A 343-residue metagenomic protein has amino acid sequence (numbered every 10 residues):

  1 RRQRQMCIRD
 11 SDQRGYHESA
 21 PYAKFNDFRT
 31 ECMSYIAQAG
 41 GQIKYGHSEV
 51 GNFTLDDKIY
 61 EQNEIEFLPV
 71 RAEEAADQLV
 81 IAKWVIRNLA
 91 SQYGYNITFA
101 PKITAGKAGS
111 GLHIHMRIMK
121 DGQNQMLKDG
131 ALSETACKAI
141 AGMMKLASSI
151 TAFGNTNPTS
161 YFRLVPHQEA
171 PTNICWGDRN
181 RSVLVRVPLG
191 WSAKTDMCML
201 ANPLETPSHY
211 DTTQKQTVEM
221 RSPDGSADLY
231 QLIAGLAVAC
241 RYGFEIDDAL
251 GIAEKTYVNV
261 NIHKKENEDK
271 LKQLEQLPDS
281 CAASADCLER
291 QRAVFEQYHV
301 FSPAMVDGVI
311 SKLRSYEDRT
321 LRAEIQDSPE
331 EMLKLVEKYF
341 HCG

Functional and structural regions predicted by a protein language model:
Q3-I8: Short, small-residue-biased leader/transition segments that mark boundaries at the very start of proteins
D10-S19, F53-E74, T104-H115, M119-M126: Active-site-proximal beta-alpha loop/turn segments in soluble metabolic enzymes
H17-K24, F28, R71-Q78, A131-T135 (+4 more regions): Catalytic cores of large soluble enzymes that bind and process phosphate-bearing ligands
S19-A82: Active-site acidic/histidine clusters and adjacent loop/turn architecture that either coordinate catalytic ions
K24-C32, E61, Q78, A82-V85 (+6 more regions): General structural feature for long, well-ordered alpha-helical segments within catalytic domains of soluble enzymes
G41-Y45, S149-T156, K194, Y242-I246 (+4 more regions): Intrinsically disordered or highly flexible coil/loop and linker segments, enriched in small and charged/polar residues
E73-L250, E254: Active-site capping/gating regions of soluble enzymes
L250, E254-G343: Acidic, glycine-enriched catalytic cores built around paired aspartates
